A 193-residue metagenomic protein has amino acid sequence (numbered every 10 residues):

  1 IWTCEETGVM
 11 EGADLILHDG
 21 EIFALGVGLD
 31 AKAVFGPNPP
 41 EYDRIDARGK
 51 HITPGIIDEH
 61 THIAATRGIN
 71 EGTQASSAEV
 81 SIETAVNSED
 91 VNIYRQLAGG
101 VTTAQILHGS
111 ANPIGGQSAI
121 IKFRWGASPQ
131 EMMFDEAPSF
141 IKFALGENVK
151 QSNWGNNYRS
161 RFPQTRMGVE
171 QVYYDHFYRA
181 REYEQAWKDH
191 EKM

Functional and structural regions predicted by a protein language model:
W2-C4: Short solvent-exposed capping/turn motifs at the termini of beta-strands
E6-T53: Histidine-rich, glycine-flanked metal-binding segment
D14, S77, D90-I93, E170 (+1 more regions): Extracytoplasmic/secreted envelope proteins and their assembly/folding machinery, especially bacterial periplasmic
L15-I22, I63-A65, A75-A78, F123-G126 (+2 more regions): Short, low-complexity, polar/charged sequence segments that are solvent-exposed and flexible
G20-I22, G49-H51, I69-N70, V80-T84 (+2 more regions): Glycine-rich loops and low-complexity Gly/Arg-rich segments that provide flexible linkers or classic glycine-based
V27-A33, A75-S76, A85-N92, D135-P138 (+1 more regions): Short C-terminal domain-edge/linker segments immediately following a structured domain
P37, Y42, A47-A119: Metal-associated gating/positioning segment near the N- to mid-region
L97-M193: Polyanionic/metal-chelating signatures
